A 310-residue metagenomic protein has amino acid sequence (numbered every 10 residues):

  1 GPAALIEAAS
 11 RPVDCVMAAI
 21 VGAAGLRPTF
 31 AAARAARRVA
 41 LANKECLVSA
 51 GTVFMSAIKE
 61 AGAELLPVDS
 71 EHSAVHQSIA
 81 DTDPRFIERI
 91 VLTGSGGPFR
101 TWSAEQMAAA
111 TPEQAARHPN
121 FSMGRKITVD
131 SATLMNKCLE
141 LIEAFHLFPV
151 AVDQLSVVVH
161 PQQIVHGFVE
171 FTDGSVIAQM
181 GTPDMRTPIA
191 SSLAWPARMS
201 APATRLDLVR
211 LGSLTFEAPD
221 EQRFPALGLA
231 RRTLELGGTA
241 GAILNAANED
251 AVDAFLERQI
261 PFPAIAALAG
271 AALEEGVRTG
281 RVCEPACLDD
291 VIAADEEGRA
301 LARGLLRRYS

Functional and structural regions predicted by a protein language model:
G1-S310: Catalytic, metal-anchored helix/loop core of enzyme active sites in primary metabolism
